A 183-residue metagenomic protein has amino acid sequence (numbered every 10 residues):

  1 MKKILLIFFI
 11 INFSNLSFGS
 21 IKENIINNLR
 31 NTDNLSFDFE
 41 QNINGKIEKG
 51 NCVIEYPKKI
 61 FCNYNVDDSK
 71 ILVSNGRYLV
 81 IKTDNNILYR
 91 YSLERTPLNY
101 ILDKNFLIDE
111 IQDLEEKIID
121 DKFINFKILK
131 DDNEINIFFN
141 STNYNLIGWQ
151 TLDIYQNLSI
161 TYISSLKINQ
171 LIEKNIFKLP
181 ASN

Functional and structural regions predicted by a protein language model:
I4-F13: Sec-dependent N-terminal signal peptides
L16-G19: Boundary at the C-terminal end of the N-terminal hydrophobic targeting segment
N27-I47: A short, Trp-centered hydrophobic/proline-enriched beta-strand micro-motif
N31, V53-K59, S74-R77, D120-D121 (+1 more regions): Short, solvent-exposed coil/turn segments at beta-strand boundaries
F39, I60-Y64, L79-K82, F126 (+1 more regions): Short hydrophobic/aromatic-rich beta-strand segments that constitute the beta-sheet cores of beta-sandwich/beta-barrel
C52-Y100, S159: An acidic-aromatic
D84-F123, I128: Flexible, surface-exposed loop/linker segments and immediately adjacent secondary-structure boundaries
D109-N183: Gly/Pro-enriched, hydrophobic low-complexity segments that function as extracytoplasmic propeptides/linkers
